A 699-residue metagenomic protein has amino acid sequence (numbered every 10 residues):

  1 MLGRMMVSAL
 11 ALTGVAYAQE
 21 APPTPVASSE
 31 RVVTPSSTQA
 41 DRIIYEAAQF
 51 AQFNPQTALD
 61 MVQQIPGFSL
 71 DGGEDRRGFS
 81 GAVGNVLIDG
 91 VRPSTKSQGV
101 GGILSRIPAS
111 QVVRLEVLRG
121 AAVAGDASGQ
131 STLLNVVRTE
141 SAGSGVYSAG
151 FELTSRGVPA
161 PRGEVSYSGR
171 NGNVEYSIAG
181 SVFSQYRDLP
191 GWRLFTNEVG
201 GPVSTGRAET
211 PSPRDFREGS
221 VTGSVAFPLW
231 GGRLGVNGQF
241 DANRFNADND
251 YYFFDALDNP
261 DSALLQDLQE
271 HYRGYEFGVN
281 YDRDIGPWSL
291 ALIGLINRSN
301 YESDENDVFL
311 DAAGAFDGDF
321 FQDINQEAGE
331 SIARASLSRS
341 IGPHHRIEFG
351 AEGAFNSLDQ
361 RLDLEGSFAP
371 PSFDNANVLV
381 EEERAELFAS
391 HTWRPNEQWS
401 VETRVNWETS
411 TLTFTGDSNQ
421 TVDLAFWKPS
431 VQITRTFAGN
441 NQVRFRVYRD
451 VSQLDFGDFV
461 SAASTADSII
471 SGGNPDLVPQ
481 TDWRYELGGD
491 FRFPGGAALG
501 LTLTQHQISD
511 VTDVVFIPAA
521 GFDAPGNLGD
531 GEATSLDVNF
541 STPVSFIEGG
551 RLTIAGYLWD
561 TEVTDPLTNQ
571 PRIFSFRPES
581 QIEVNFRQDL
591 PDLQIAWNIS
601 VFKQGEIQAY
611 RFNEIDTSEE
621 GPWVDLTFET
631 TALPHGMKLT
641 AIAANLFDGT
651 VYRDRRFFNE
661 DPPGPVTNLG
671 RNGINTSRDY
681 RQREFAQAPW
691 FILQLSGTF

Functional and structural regions predicted by a protein language model:
I44, L59-K96, A121: Extracytoplasmic beta-strand/coil segments of soluble accessory domains associated with Gram-negative outer-membrane
A58-M61, G102-I103, A127-G150, P161-G163: N-terminal periplasmic accessory domains that precede and gate Gram-negative outer-membrane beta-barrel machines
R92-R119, V165: Short acidic/polar hinge/loop motifs at secondary-structure boundaries that mediate gating or recognition
G157-P190, G201-N249, L268-A291, N297: Transmembrane beta-barrel wall of Gram-negative outer-membrane proteins
S224-N243, L268-Q420, F426, T434-Q442 (+1 more regions): Face-selective signature of the C-terminal outer-membrane beta-barrel domain
Q266, Y272-G274, Q326, V380-E382 (+7 more regions): Outer-membrane beta-barrel signature, preferentially recognizing the C-terminal barrel domain of Gram-negative
L499, L503-Q507, G526-R611: Gram-negative outer-membrane beta-barrel transporters
T630-F699: C-terminal beta-signal and adjacent terminal beta-strands/loops of Gram-negative outer-membrane beta-barrel proteins
